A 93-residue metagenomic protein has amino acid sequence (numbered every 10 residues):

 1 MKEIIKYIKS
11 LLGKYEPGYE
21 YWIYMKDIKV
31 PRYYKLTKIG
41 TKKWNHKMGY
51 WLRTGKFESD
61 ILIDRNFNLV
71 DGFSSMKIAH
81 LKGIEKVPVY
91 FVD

Functional and structural regions predicted by a protein language model:
M1-D93: Short, charged/polar connector segments at secondary-structure boundaries
